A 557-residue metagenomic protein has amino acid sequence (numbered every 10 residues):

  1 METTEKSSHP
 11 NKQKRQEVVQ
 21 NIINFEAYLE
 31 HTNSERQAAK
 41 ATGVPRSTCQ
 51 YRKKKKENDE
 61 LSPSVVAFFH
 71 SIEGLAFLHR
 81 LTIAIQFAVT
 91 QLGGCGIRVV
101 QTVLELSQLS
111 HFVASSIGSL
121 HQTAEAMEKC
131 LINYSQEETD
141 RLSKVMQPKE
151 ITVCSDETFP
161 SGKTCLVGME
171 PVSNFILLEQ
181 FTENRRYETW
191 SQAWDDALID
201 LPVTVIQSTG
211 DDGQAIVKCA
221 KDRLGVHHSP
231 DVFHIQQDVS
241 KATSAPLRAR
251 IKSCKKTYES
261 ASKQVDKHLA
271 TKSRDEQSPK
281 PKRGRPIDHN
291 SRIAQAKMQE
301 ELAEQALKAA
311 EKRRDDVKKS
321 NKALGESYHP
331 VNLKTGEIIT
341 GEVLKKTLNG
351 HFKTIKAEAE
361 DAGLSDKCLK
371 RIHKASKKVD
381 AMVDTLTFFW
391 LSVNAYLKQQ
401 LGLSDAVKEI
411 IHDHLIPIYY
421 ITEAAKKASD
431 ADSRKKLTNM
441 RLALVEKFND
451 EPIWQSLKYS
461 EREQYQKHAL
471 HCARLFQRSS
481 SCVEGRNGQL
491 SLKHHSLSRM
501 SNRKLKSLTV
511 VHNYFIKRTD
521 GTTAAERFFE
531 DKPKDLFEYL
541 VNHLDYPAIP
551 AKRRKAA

Functional and structural regions predicted by a protein language model:
K6-E26, P45-Q91, G118-S119, P148: Basic, short loop/linker segments at the boundary and entry of helix-turn-helix/winged-helix-like folds
T32-S34, C95: Residue-level signal for the short linker/turn that defines the boundary of a DNA-recognition helix
Q37-T42, V100: Short alpha-helical "recognition helix" segments of helix-turn-helix
I72-V232, A242-A249, S253, S260-T354: RNase H-like nuclease fold core
A249-K263, C472, C482-M500, F515: Active-site proximal helix-loop segment of RNase H-like, two-metal nucleases, encompassing DDE(D)
V317-W454: Catalytic-core elements of nucleic-acid end-processing and repair enzymes
D413-K427, A431-S460, Y465-S480, Q489 (+4 more regions): C-terminal domain-tail junction helix/linker
